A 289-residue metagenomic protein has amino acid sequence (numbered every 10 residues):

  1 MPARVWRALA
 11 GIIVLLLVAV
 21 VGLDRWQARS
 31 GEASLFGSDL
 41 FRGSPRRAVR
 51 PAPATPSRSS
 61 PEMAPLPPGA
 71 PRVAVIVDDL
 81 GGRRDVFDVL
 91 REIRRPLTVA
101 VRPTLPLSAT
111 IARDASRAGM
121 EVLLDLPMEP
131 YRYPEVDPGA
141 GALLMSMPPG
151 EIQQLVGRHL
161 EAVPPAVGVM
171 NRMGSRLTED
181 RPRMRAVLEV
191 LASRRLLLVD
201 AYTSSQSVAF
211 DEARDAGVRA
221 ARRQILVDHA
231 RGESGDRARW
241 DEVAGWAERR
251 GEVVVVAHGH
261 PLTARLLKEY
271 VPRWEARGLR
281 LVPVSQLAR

Functional and structural regions predicted by a protein language model:
M1-P71, G278-L279: Terminal interaction modules at protein C-ends
L66-D137: Active-site beta->alpha N-cap acidic-glycine motif
V73-V77, L97-V101, M120-L126, V169-N171 (+4 more regions): Hydrophobic faces of well-ordered beta-strands that scaffold small-molecule active sites in alpha/beta enzyme cores
I76-L80, T98-T104, P148-I152, G168-D180 (+3 more regions): Catalytic beta/alpha-barrel core
L80-G82, T104-L107, M128-R132, G174-T178 (+4 more regions): Solvent-exposed loop/turn segments at secondary-structure junctions within structured extracellular/periplasmic domains
V136-E161, T178-R183, F210-R249: Alpha-helical scaffold elements lining the catalytic groove of polysaccharide deacetylases
G157-L177, V256: Active-site groove signature of glycoside hydrolases
L191-S204, G259-R289: C-terminal domain-boundary segment and adjacent tail
